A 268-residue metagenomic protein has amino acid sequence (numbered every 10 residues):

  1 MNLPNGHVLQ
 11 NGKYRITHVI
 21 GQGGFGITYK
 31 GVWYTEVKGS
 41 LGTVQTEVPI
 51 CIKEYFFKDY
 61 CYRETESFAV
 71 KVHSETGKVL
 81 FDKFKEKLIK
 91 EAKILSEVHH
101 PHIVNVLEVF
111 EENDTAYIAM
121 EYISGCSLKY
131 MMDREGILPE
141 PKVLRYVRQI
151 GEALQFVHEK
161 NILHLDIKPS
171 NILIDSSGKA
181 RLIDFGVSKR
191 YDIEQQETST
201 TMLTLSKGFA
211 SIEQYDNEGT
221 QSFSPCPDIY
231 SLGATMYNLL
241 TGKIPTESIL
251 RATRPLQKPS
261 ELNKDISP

Functional and structural regions predicted by a protein language model:
T17-G23, T28: Protein kinase glycine-rich loop
Y62-E97: AlphaC helix of the eukaryotic protein kinase fold
V109: Activation-segment/catalytic-loop signature of the eukaryotic protein kinase fold
N113-S127, M131: Conserved short submotifs of the Hanks-type protein kinase catalytic core that shape the nucleotide-binding pocket
Y146-V147: Activation segment signature within eukaryotic-like protein kinase domains
I150-I162: Protein kinase catalytic-loop region centered on the HRD/HxD motif
G208-P268: C-terminal lobe helix-coil module of Hanks-type protein kinase domains
